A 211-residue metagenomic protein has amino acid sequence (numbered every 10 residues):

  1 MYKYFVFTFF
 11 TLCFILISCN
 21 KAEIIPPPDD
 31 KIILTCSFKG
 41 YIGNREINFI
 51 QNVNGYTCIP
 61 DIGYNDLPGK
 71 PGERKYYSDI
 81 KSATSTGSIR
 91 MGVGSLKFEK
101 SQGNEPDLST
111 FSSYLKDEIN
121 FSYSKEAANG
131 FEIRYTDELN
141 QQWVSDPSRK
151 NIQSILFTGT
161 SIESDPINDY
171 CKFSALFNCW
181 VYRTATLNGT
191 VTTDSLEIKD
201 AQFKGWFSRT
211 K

Functional and structural regions predicted by a protein language model:
M1-N20: Sec-dependent bacterial lipoprotein signal peptides
L16-G40: Bacterial Sec-dependent N-terminal signal peptides
I32-F49, F121, N129-Q142, V181: Short polybasic amphipathic segments
E46-T57, G92-V93, T110, S145-S148 (+1 more regions): Short amphipathic beta-strand/extended segments with alternating polar/hydrophobic composition
N54-N168: Surface-exposed helix/loop patches within compact recognition domains
T160-K211: C-terminal or internal capping secondary-structure element at the end of a domain, subdomain, or sheet
